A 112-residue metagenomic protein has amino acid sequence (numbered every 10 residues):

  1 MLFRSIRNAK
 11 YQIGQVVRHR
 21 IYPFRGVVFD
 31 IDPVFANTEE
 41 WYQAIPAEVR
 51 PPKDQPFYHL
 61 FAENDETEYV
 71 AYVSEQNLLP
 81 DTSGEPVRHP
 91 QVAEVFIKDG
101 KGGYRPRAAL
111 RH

Functional and structural regions predicted by a protein language model:
M1-L2: Short, small-residue-biased leader/transition segments that mark boundaries at the very start of proteins
I6-R20: Short coil-to-beta transition motif at edge beta-strands of beta-rich domains
I13, Y22-F24, P56: Residues that flank catalytic or metal-binding motifs in active/ligand-binding sites
R18, D32-P33: Extended, charge-rich alpha-helical interface modules
F24-D32: Short beta-strand-centered aromatic/proline hotspots
P33-A36, Q76-N77: Short, surface-exposed beta-strand-loop junctions and turns on beta-sheet-rich folds
F35-A44: Short, solvent-exposed secondary-structure boundary/capping segments
R50-H112: Intrinsically disordered, low-complexity, charged/polar segments
